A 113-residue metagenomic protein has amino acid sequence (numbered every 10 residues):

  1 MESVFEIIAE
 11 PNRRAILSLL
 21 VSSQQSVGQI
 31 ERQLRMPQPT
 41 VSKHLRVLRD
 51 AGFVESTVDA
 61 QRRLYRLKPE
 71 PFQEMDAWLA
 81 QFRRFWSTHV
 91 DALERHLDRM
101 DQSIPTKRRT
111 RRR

Functional and structural regions predicted by a protein language model:
E2-I8: Short amphipathic alpha-helical boundary/capping segments
R14-A15: Pre-recognition alpha-helix immediately N-terminal to the DNA-recognition helix within helix-turn-helix or winged-helix
S18, S42-R46: Base-recognition residues in the alpha-helical recognition helix of bacterial helix-turn-helix
L19-Q33, Q38, D50-E55, E70-R113: C-terminal regulatory/oligomerization modules of transcriptional regulators
V58-L64: Short, Lys/Arg-rich nucleic-acid/phosphate-binding segment
